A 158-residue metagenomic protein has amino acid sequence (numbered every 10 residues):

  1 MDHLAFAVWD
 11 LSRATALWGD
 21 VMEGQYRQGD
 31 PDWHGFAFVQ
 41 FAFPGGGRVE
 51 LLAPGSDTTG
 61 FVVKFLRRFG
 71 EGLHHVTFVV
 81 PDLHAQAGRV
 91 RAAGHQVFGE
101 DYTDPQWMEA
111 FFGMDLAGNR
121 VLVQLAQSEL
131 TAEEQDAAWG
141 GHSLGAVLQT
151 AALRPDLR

Functional and structural regions predicted by a protein language model:
M1-V8, V39-F43, V62-A87, F112: Vicinal oxygen chelate
A14, Q25-Y26, G47-V49, T59-G60 (+2 more regions): Short loop/beta submotifs within extracellular cysteine-rich repeat domains
A14-G19, V90: Conserved active-site tyrosine of GNAT-family acetyltransferases
G19-P31, A93-Y102: Short secondary-structure junctions
Q28-D32, G60-R67, Q135-D136: Short, tandemly repeated low-complexity microdomains enriched for cysteine and small residues
D30-F61: A glycine-rich, hydrophobic loop/mini-helix early in the fold
Q40-A42, A87-R158: Vicinal oxygen chelate
